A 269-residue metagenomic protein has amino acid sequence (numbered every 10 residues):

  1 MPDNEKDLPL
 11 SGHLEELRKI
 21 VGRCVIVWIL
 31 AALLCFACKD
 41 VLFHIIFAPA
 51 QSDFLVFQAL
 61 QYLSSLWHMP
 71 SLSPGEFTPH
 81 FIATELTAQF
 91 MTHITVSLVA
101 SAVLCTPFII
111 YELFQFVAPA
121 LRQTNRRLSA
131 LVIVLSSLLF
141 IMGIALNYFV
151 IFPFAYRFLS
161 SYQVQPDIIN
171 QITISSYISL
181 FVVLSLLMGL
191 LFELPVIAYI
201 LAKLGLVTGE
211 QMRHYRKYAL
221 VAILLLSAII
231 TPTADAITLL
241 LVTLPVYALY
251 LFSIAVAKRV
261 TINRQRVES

Functional and structural regions predicted by a protein language model:
M1-S269: Membrane topogenic/interface segments and analogous intrinsically disordered interaction regions
